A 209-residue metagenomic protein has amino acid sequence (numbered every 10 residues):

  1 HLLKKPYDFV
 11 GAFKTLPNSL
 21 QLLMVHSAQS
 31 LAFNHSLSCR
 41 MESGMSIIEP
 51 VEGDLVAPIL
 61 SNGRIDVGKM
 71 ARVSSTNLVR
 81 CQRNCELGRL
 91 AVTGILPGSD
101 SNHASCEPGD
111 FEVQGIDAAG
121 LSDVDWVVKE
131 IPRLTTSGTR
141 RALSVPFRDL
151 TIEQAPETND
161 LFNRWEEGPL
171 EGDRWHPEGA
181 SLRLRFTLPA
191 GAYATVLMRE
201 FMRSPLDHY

Functional and structural regions predicted by a protein language model:
H1-Y209: Non-catalytic, substrate/partner-engaging modules appended to enzymatic cores
